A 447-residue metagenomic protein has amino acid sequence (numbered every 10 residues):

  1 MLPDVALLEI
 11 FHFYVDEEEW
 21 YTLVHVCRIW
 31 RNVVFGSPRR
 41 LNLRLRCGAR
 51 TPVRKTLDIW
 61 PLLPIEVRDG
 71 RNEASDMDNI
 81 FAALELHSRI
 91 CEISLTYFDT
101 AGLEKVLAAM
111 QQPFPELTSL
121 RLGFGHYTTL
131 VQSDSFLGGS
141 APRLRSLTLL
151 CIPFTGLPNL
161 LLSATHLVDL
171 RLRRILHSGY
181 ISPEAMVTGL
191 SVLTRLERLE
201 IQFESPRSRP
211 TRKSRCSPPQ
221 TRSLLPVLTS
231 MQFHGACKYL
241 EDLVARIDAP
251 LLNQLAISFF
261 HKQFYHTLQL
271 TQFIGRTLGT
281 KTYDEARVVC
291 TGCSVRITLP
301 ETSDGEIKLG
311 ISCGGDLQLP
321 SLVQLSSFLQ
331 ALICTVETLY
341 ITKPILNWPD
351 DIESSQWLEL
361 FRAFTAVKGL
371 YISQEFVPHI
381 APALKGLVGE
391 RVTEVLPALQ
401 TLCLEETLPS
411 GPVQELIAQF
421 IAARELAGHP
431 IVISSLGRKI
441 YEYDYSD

Functional and structural regions predicted by a protein language model:
M1-D447: Leucine-rich repeat
